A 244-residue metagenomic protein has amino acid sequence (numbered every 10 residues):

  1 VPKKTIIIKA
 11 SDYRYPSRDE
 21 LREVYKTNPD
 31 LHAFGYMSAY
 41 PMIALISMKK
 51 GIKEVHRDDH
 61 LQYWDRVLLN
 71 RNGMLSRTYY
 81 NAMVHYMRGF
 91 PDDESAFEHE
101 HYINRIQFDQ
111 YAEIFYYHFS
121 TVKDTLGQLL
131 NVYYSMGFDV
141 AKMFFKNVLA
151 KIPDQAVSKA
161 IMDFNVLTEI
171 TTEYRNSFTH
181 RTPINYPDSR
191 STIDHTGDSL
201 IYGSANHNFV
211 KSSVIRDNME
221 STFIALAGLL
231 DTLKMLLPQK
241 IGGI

Functional and structural regions predicted by a protein language model:
P2-R77, P91-D92, H99-Q110, Q128-I244: Acidic, Ser/Thr/Gly/Pro-rich intrinsically disordered interaction regions
S76, Y80-M83, M87: Hydrophobic alpha-helical segments and helix pairs
Y86-E94: Acidic, Ser/Thr- and Gly/Pro-rich intrinsically disordered linkers and low-complexity segments that flank or connect
F108-F119: Extended HEAT/HEAT-like alpha-solenoid repeat tracts in very large eukaryotic scaffold/adaptor proteins
V122: Short, positively charged
